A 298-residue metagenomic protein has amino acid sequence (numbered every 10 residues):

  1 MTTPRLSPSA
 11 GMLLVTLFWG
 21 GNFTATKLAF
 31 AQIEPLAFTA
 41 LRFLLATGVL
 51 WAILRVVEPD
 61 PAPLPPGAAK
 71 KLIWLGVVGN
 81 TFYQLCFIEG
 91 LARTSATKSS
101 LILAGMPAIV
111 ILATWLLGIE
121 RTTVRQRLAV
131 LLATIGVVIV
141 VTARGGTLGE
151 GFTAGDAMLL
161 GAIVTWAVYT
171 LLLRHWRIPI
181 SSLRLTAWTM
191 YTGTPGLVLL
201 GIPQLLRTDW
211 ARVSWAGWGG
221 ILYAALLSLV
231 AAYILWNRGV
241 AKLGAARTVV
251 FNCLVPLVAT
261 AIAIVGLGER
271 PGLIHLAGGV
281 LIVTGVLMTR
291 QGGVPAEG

Functional and structural regions predicted by a protein language model:
M1-A40, L148-H175, G196-L199, E297-G298: Glycine-/small-residue-enriched transmembrane alpha-helix faces in small-molecule transporters and effluxers
A10, N22, L45-V49, I102-L116 (+6 more regions): Alpha-helical transmembrane segments of compact multi-pass small-molecule transporters, enriched in specific families
F18, N22-T26, W51-L103, I139 (+1 more regions): Specific transmembrane alpha-helical segments of multi-pass solute transporters/efflux pumps, especially DMT/EamA
T24-Q32, D60, E89-A92, V141-F152 (+3 more regions): Membrane-interface helix termini and inter-helical loops of multi-pass transporters
A31-F82, P107-A113, V164-L172, T186-L206 (+3 more regions): Transmembrane alpha-helices of multi-pass small-molecule transport proteins
T39-L41, N80, Q84, S99-G105 (+2 more regions): Helix-helix packing/entry segments at the starts of transmembrane helices
L50, I73, A113, T122-R144 (+4 more regions): Hydrophobic transmembrane alpha-helices of multi-pass small-molecule transport proteins
G67-L75, T122-I135, D156, I180-M190 (+1 more regions): Cytoplasmic-side transmembrane-helix entry/capping segments in multi-pass membrane proteins
